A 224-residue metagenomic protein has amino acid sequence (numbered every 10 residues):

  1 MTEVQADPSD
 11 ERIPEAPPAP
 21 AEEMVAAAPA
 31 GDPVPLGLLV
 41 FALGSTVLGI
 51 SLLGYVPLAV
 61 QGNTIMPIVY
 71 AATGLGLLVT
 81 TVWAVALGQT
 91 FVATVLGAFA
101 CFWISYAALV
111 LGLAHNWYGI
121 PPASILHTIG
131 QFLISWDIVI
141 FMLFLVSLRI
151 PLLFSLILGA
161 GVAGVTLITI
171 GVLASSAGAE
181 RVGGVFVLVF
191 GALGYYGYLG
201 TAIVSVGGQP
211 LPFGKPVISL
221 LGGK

Functional and structural regions predicted by a protein language model:
M1-T80, A84, I218-L220: N-terminal topogenic module of multi-pass integral membrane proteins
V25-D32, P57-T64, A86-T90, I120-H127 (+2 more regions): Juxtamembrane loop-transmembrane helix junctions in multi-pass integral membrane proteins, especially the extracellular
P35-L38, A42, P67-Y70, G74 (+6 more regions): Residues within membrane-spanning alpha-helices of integral membrane proteins, especially the hydrophobic core/packing
V47, T64-I68, T94, A98-V146 (+1 more regions): Non-transmembrane, aqueous-exposed alpha-helical and coiled segments at domain scale
L77-L87, M142-R149: C-terminal ends of transmembrane helices
L78-V82, S105-A114, L167-S176, Y196-I203: Juxtamembrane membrane-interface segments at transmembrane alpha-helix termini
I129-L145, L152-S175, A179-G200: Alpha-helical membrane segments in multi-pass integral membrane proteins
G208-K224: Short, highly charged, low-complexity non-transmembrane loops/tails of multi-pass membrane proteins
